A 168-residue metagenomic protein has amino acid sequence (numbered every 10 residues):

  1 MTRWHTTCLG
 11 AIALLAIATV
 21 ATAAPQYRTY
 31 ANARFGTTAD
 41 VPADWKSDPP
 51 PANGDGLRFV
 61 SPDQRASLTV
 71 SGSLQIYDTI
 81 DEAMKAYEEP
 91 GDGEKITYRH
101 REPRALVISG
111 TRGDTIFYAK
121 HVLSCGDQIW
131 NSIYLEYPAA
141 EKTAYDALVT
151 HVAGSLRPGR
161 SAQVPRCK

Functional and structural regions predicted by a protein language model:
M1-I12: Bacterial N-terminal signal peptides that target proteins for export
A18-A21: N-terminal signal peptide c-region/cleavage motif recognized by signal peptidases
A24-A52, R166-K168: N-terminal "mature-domain start" segment
A39, A43, K85, A147-G154: Solvent-exposed, polar/charged alpha-helical surfaces in well-ordered, non-transmembrane soluble domains, broadly
S47-L148: Conserved polar/disulfide-associated segments of primarily extracytoplasmic proteins
P158-C167: Pro/Ala/Gly-rich low-complexity, hydrophilic intrinsically disordered segments
